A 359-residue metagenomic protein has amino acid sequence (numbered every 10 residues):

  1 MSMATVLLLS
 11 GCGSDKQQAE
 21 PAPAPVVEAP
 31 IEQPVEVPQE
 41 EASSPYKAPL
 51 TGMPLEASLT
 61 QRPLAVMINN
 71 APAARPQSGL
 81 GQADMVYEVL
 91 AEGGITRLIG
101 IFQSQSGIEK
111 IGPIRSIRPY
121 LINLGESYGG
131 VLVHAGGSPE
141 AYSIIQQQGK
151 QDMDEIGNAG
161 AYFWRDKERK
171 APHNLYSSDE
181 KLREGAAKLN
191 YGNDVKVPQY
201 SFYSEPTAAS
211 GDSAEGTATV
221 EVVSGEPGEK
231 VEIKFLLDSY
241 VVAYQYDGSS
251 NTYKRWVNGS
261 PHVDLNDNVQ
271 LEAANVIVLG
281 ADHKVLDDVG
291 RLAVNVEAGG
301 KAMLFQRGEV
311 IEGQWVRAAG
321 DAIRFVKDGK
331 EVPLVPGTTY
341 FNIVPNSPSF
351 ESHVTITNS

Functional and structural regions predicted by a protein language model:
M1-A4: Sec-dependent N-terminal signal peptides
L7-G11: C-terminal motif of bacterial Sec signal peptides marking the signal peptidase cleavage site
C12-K16: Bacterial signal peptide processing site
A19-A29, P34-Q39, S44-A83, E92-S359: A surface/extracellular/periplasmic glyco- and lipid-processing/surface-interacting theme
